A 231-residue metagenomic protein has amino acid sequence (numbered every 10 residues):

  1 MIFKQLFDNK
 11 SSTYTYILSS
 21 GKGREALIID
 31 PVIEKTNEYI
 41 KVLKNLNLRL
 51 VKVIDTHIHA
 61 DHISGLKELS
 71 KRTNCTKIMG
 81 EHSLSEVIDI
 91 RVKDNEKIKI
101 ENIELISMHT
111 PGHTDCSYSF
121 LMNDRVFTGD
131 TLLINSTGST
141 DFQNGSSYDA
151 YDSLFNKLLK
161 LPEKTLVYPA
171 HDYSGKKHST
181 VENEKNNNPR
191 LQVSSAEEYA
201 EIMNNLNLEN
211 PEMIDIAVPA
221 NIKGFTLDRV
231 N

Functional and structural regions predicted by a protein language model:
M1-L46, S119-G129, N135: Conserved beta-strand hairpin/beta-sheet module of binuclear metal-dependent hydrolase folds, prominently
S12, G23, I33-S107, N186-S194 (+1 more regions): Active-site HxH/HxHxD metal-binding segment of metal-dependent hydrolases
I17, K97-M122: Core dinuclear metal-dependent hydrolase active-site scaffold
L18, D30, H57, L69 (+6 more regions): Divalent metal-coordination and catalytic microenvironments
L27, K52-I54, F127-T128, Y168: Residue-level marker for buried hydrophobic side chains located in beta-strands that build the well-ordered beta-sheet
P31-V32, I58, H82-S83, H113-T114 (+4 more regions): Active-site metal-binding loops of divalent metal-dependent hydrolases
V53-I63, M108-D115, V167-S174: Histidine-centered catalytic micro-motifs
D152-L166, A170-N231: Accessory terminal helices/loops
